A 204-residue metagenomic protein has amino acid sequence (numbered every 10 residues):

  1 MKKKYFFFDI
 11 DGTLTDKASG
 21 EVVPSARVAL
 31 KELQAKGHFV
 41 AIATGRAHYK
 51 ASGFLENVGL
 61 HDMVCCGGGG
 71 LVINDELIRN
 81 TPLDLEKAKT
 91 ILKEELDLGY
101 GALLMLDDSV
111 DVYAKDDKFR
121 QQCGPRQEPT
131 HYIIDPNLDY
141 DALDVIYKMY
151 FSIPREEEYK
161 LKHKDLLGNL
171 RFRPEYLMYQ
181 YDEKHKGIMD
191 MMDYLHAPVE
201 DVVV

Functional and structural regions predicted by a protein language model:
M1-K2, A197: Short, small/polar residue-rich loop motifs at catalytic or cofactor-binding pockets
K4-S19: Asp-based phosphoryl-transfer active-site loop
F7-I10, G70-V72, A142, L167-R171: Short, basic/glycine-rich phosphate-binding loops at helix/coil junctions that contact nucleotide phosphates
A18-V22, E76-I78: Short, solvent-exposed loop/turn segments at secondary-structure boundaries
E21, Y49-K50, E86, E157 (+1 more regions): Short alpha-helical
R27-F119: Active-site phosphate-binding/coordination module
Y100, M105-V204: Conserved acidic, metal-coordinating active-site core of Asp-based, Mg2+-dependent phosphoryl-transfer enzymes
